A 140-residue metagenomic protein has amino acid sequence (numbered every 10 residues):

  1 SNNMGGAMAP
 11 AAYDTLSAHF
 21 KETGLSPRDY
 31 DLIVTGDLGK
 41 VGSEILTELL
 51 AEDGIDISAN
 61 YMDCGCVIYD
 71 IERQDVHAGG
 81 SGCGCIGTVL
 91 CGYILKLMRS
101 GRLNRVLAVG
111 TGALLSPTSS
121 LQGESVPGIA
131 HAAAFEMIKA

Functional and structural regions predicted by a protein language model:
S1-K21: Active-site glycine-rich loop that binds ribose-phosphate moieties when present
G5-A9, D31-A140: Claisen-condensing/thiolase-fold acyl-transfer catalytic domains that form or cleave C-C bonds in fatty acid
T15-D29, L97-M98: Phosphate/pyrophosphate-binding loops at sites that engage ATP/ADP/AMP, CoA/4′-phosphopantetheine, polyphosphate
